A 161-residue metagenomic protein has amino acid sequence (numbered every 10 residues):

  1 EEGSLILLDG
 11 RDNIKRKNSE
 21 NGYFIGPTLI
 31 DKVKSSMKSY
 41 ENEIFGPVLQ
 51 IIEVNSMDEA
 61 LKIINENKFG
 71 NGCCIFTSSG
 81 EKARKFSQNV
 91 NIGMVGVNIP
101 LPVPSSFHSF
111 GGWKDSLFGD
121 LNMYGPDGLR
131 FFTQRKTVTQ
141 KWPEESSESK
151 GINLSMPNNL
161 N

Functional and structural regions predicted by a protein language model:
E1-L5: Long, low-complexity segments enriched in small/aliphatic residues
L7-K17: Cytochrome P450 fold signature focused on the C-terminal beta-domain
K17-N161: Conserved C-terminal structural/oligomerization subdomain of aldehyde/semialdehyde dehydrogenase
